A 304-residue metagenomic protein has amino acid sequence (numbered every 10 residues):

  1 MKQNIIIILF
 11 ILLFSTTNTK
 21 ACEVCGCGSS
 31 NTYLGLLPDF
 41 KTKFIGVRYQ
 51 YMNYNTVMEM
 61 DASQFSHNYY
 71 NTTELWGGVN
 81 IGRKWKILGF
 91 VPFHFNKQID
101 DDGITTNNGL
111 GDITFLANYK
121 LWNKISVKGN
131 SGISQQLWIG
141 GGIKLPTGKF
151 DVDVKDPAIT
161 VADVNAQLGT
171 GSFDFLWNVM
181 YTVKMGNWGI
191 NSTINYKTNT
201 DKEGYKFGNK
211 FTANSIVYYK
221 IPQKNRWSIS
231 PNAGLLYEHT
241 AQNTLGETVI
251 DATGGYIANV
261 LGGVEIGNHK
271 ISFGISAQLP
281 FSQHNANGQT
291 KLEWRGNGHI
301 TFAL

Functional and structural regions predicted by a protein language model:
T19-R48, M52-T56, I125-Q136: Outer-membrane beta-barrel biogenesis signature
G35-L36, V47, L75-V79, G89 (+8 more regions): Residues on the lipid-exposed face of transmembrane beta-strands in outer-membrane beta-barrel proteins
K41, Y69-T73, N108-F115, Q135 (+5 more regions): Residues that define the transmembrane beta-barrel architecture of outer-membrane proteins
K43, K84-I87, K124-V127, N187-I190 (+2 more regions): Repeated loop/turn-to-beta-strand initiation elements of outer-membrane beta-barrel proteins
K43, V47-Y51, G89-F93, I139-L145 (+4 more regions): Transmembrane beta-barrel strands of outer-membrane/channel proteins
Q50-T72: Surface-exposed strand-loop-strand hairpins of Gram-negative outer-membrane beta-barrel proteins
T56, Y205-L304: Outer membrane beta-barrel transmembrane domains
D102-N195, E203-K206: Outer-membrane pore/translocation modules
